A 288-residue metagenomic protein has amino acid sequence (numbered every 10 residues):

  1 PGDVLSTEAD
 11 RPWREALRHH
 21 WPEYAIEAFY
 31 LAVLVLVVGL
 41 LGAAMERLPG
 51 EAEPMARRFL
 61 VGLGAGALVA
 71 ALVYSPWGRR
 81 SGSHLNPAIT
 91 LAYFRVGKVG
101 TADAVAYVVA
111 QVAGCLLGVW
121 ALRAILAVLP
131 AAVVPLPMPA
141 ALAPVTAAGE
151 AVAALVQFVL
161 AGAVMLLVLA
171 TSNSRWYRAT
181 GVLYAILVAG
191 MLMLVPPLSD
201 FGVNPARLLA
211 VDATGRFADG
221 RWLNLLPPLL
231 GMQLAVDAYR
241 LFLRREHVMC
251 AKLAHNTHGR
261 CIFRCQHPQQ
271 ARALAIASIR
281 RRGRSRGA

Functional and structural regions predicted by a protein language model:
P1-A288: Membrane-interface helix-loop junctions and terminal tails of multi-pass membrane proteins
